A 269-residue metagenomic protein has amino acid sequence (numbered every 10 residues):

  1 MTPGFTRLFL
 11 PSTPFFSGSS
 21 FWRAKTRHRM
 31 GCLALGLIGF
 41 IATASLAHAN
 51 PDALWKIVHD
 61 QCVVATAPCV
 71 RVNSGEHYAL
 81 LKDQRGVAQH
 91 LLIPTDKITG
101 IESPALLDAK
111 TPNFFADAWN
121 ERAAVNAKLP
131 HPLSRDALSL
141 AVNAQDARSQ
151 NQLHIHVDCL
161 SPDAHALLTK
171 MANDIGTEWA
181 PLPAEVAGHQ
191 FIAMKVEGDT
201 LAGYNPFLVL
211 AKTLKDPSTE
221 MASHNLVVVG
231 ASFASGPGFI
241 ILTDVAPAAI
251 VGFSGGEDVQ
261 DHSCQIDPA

Functional and structural regions predicted by a protein language model:
M1-T26: N-terminal secretory signal peptides that target proteins for export/translocation
G4, T43-A44: Signals and flexible motifs at protein termini associated with secretion
R7-P11, C32-L33, D158-L160: Alpha-helical and His/Cys-centered functional microenvironments
S17, R23-K25, A34, V64 (+2 more regions): Residue-level detector of bioactive/disordered segments in secreted/extracellular proteins and virion assembly
K25, I38, S45-A49: Intrinsic disorder/low-complexity signature
T26-R27, Q152: Intrinsically disordered, low-complexity peptide-like regions
G31-A42: Bacterial N-terminal signal peptides
S45-A269: HIT superfamily nucleotide-processing domains
